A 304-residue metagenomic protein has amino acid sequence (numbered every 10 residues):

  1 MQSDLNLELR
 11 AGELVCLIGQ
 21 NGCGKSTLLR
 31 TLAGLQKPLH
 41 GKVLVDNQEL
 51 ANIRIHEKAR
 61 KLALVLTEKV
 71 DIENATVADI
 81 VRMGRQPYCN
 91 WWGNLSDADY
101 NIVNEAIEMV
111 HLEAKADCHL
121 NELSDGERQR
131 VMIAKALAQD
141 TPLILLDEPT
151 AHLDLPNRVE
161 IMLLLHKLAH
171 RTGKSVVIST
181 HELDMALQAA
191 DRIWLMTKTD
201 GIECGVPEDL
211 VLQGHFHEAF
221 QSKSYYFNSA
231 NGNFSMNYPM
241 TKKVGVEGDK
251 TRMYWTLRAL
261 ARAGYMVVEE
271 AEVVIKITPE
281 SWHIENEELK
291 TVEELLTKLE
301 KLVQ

Functional and structural regions predicted by a protein language model:
I18-Q20: The feature captures the beta-strand-to-loop junction immediately N-terminal to the Walker
A33: Helix-to-loop junction immediately C-terminal to a conserved catalytic motif
G41-E49: Conserved ABC transporter NBD signature motif
D97-K115: Conserved ABC ATPase "signature" region
H119-L123, E127: Conserved ABC ATPase signature
I144-D147: Catalytic Walker B motif of ABC-type/P-loop ATPase nucleotide-binding domains
T180-H181: H-loop/switch region of ABC-family ATPase nucleotide-binding domains
